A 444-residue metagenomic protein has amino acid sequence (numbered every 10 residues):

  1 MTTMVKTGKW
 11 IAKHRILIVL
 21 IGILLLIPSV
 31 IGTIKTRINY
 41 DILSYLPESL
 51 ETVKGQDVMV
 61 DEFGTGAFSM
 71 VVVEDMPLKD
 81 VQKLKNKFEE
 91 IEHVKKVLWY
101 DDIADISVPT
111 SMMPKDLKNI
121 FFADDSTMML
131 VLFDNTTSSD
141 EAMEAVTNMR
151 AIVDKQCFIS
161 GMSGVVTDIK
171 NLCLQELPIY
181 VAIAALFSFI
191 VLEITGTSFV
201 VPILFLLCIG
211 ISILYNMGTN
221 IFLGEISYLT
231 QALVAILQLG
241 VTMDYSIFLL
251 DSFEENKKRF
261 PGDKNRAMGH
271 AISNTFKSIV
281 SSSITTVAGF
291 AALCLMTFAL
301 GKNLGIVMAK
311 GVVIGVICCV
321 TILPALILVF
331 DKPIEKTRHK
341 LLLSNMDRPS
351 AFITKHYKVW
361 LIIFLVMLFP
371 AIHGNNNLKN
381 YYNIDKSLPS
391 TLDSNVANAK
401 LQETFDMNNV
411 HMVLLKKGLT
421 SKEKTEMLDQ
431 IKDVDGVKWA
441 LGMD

Functional and structural regions predicted by a protein language model:
M1-I38, T137-Y382: Membrane-embedded transmembrane helical bundles of large multi-pass transporters/channels
I11, F88, I120-F121, I353: A generic structural signal for nonpolar/aromatic side chains embedded in well-ordered alpha-helices
N39, Y45-P47, E51, Q56-V58 (+4 more regions): Juxtamembrane segments of multi-pass membrane proteins
D57, D61, K79, K83 (+7 more regions): Extracytoplasmic
M70-V72, M128-L132, F158, F248 (+1 more regions): Soluble periplasmic/extracytoplasmic beta-strand elements of cell-envelope proteins
V73, K96-D102, G442: Hydrophobic/anchoring residues in structured secondary elements
